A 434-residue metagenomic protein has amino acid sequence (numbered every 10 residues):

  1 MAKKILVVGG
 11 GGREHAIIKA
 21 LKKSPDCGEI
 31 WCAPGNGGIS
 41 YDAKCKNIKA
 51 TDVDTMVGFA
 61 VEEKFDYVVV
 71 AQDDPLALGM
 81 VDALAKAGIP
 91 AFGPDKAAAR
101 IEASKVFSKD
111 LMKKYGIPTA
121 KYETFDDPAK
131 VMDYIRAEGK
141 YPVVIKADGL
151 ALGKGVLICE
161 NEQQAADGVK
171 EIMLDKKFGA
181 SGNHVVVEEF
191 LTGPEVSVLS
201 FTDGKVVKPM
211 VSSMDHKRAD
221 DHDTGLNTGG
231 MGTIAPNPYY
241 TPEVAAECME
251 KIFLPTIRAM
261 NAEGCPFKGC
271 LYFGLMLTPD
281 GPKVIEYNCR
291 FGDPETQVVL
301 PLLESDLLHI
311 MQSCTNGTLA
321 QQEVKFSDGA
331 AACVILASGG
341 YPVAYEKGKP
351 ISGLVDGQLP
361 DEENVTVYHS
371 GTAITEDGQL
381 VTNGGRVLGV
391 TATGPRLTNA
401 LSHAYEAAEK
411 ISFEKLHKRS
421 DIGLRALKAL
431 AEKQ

Functional and structural regions predicted by a protein language model:
M1-K96: ATP-binding N-terminal substructure of ATP-dependent carboxylate-amine bond-forming enzymes
K23, G38-S40, E62, F92 (+13 more regions): Solvent-exposed alpha-helices and their adjacent loops that cap or buttress functional pockets in soluble metabolic
K46-D52, E123-D127, C159: Short acidic-hydrophobic, aromatic-tinged amphipathic segments that line or gate anion-handling sites
F92-G155: A conserved helix-loop-beta module that forms one wall/lid of the active-site cleft in ATP-utilizing catalytic domains
G155-T296: Internal nucleotide-binding/catalytic subdomain
M249-L271, N288-E362, T375: Active-site "cap" helix and flanking loop/linker of ATP-utilizing ligase/carboxylase catalytic domains
T372-D377, V381-Q434: Generic C-terminus detector
